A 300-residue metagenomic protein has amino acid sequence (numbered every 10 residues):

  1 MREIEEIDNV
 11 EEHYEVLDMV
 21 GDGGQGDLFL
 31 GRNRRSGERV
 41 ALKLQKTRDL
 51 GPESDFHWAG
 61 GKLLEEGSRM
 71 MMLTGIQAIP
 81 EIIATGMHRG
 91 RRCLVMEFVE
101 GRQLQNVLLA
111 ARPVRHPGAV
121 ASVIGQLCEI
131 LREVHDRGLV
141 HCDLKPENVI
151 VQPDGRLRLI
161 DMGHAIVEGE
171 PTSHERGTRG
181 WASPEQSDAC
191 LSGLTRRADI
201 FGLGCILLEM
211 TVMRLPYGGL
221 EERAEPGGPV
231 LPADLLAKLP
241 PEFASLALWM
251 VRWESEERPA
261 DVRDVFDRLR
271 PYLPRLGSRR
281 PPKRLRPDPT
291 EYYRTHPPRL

Functional and structural regions predicted by a protein language model:
E53-M72: AlphaC helix of the eukaryotic protein kinase fold
T85: Activation-segment/catalytic-loop signature of the eukaryotic protein kinase fold
R89-Q103, V107: Conserved short submotifs of the Hanks-type protein kinase catalytic core that shape the nucleotide-binding pocket
V123-I124: Activation segment signature within eukaryotic-like protein kinase domains
H135-E147, V151: Catalytic-loop of the protein kinase fold
S173-Q186: Conserved activation segment of eukaryotic-like protein kinases, specifically the C-terminal portion of the activation
G277-L300: Regulatory extensions appended to serine/threonine kinase catalytic cores
